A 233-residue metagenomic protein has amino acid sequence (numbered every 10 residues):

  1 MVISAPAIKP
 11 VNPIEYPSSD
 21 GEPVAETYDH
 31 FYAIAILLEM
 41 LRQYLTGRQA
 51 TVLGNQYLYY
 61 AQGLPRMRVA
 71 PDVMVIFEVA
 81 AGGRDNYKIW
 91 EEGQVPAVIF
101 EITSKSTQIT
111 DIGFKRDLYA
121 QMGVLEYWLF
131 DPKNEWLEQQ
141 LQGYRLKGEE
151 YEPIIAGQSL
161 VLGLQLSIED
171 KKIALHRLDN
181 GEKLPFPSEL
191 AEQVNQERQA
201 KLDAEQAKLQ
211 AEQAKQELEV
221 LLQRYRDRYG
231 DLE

Functional and structural regions predicted by a protein language model:
M1-E233: Gly/Pro/Ser/Thr-rich low-complexity, intrinsically disordered segments predominantly at protein N-termini
